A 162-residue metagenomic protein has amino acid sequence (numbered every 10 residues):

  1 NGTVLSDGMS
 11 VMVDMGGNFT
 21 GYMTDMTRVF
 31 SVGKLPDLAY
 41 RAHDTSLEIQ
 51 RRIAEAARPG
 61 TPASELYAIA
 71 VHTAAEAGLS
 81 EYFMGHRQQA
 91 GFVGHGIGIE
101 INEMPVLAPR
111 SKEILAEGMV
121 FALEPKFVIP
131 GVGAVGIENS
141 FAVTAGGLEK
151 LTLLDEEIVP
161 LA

Functional and structural regions predicted by a protein language model:
N1-A162: Active-site neighborhoods and metal-handling regions in enzymes and metal-associated proteins
